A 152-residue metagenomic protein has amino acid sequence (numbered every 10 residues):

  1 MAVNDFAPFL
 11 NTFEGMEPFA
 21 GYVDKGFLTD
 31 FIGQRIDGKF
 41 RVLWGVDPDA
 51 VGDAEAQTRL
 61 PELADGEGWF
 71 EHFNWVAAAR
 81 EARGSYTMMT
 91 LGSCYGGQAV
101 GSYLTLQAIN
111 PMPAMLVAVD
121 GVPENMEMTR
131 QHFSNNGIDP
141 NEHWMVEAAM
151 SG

Functional and structural regions predicted by a protein language model:
M1-G152: Phosphate/nucleotide-binding beta-alpha loop and adjacent structural elements of enzyme active sites
